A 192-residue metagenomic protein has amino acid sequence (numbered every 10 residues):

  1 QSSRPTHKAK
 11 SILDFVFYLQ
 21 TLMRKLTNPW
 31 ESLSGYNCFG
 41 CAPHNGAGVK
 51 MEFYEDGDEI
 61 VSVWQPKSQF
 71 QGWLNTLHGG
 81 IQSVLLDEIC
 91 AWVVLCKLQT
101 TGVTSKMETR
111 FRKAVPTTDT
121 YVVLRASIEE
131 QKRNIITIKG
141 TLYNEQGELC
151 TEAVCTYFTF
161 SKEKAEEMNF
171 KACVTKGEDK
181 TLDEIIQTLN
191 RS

Functional and structural regions predicted by a protein language model:
Q1-L22: N-terminal amphipathic/basic-hydrophobic helices that include classical n-h-c signal peptides and signal-anchor
F15-S68, C173-S192: Non-catalytic linker/capping segments at the edges of enzyme domains
L22-P29, P116-T118, E129-S192: HotDog/MaoC-like acyl-thioester-processing domains
S34, A47-V49, D58-I60, G80 (+2 more regions): A generic structural signal for short beta-strands and their flanking turns/coil linkers
V61-L85: A conserved, well-ordered hydrophobic junction motif at loop->secondary-structure transitions
S62, M107-F111, A126, G140 (+1 more regions): A structural signal for short, well-ordered beta-strand segments
I89-V123, I128: Hydrophobic beta-strand-centered segment that forms part of the acyl-chain substrate-binding groove
